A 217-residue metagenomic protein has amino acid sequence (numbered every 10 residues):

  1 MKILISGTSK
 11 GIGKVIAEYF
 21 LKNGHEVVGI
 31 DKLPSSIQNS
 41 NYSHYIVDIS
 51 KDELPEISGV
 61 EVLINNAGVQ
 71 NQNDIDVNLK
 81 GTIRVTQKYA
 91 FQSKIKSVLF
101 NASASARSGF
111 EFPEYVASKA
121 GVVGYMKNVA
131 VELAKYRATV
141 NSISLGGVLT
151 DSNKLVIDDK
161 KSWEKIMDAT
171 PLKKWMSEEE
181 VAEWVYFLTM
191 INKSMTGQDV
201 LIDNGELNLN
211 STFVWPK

Functional and structural regions predicted by a protein language model:
S9, A17: N-terminal Rossmann NAD(P)H-binding glycine-rich loop of SDR-like oxidoreductase domains
I64, V85-Y89, Y125-M126, W184 (+1 more regions): Hydrophobic positions on the long internal alpha-helix of Rossmann-like NAD(P)-dependent oxidoreductase domains
N66-Q70, G205: Conserved NAD(P)H cofactor-binding loop of Rossmann-fold oxidoreductase domains
S97-G121, M126-K135, G147-V148: Catalytic loop of short-chain dehydrogenase/reductase
A134, T139, M195-Q198: Short, small/polar-rich loop/turn modules that mediate ligand/substrate recognition or access, typified
S144-L155: Short, flexible catalytic-loop segment of classical short-chain dehydrogenase/reductase
K174-I202, L207-N208: C-terminal substrate-recognition "lid" of short-chain dehydrogenase/reductases
